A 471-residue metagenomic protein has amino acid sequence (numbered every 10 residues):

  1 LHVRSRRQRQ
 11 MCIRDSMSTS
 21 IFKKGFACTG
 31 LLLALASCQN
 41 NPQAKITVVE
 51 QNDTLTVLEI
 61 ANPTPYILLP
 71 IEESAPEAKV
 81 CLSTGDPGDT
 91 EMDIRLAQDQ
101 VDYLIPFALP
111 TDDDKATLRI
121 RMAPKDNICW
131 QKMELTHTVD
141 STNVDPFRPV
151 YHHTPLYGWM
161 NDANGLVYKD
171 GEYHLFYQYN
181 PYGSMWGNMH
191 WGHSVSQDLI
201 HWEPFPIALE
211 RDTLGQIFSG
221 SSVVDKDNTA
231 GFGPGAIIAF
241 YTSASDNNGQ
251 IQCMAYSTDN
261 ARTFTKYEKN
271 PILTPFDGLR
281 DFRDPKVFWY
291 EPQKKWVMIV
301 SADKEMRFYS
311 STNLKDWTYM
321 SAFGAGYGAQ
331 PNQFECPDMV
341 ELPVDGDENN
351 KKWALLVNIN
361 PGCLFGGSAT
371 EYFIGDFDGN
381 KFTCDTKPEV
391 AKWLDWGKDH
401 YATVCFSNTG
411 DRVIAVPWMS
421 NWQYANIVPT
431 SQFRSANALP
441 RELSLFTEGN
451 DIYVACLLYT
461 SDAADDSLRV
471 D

Functional and structural regions predicted by a protein language model:
L1-D15, Y459-D471: Single conserved hydrophobic/aromatic residue that forms the stacking wall/gate of nucleotide- or nucleobase-binding
S18-F26: Bacterial N-terminal signal peptides that target proteins for export
G25-T29, I237: Alpha-helical transmembrane segments
A36-S37: C-terminal motif of bacterial Sec signal peptides marking the signal peptidase cleavage site
N41-D284, W289-E335, P343-W396, W418-S461 (+1 more regions): Beta-rich carbohydrate-recognition and catalytic domains
D395, D399-S420: Polar, glycine-rich mid-to-C-terminal structural blocks that act as macromolecule-binding/assembly scaffolds
